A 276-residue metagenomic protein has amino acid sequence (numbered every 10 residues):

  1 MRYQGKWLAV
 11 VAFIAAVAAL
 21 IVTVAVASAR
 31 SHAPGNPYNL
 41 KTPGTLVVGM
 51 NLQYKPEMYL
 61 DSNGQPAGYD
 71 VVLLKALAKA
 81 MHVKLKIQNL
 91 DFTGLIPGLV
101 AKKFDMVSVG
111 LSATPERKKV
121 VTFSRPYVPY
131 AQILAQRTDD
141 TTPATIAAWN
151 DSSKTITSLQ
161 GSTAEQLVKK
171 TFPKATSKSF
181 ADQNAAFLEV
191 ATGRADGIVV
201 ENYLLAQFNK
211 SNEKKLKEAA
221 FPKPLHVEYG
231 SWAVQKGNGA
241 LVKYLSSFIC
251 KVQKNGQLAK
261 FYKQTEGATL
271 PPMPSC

Functional and structural regions predicted by a protein language model:
M1-P43: Short, low-complexity disordered leader/linker segments with a strong preference for bacterial N-terminal type II
S28-N36, T163-F180, K217, I249-C276: Ligand-binding clefts/hinges and TM-proximal coupling segments of bilobed small-molecule sensing domains
S31-G110, K119, Q264: Extracytoplasmic small-molecule ligand-binding "clamshell" domains of the periplasmic binding protein/Venus flytrap
M58, S62, L74-V83, I146 (+3 more regions): Ligand-binding cleft/hinge of the Venus flytrap
V71-A80, D140, S162, Y229-T269: Extended ligand-binding regions for polar small-molecule ligands
T93-G94, G110-V120, K169, A191 (+1 more regions): A ligand-binding cleft/hinge motif common to bilobed small-molecule-binding domains
V128-Q136, A206, K210-I249, A268-C276: Periplasmic-binding protein-like
R137-I156: Flexible hinge/capping segments at coil-to-helix
